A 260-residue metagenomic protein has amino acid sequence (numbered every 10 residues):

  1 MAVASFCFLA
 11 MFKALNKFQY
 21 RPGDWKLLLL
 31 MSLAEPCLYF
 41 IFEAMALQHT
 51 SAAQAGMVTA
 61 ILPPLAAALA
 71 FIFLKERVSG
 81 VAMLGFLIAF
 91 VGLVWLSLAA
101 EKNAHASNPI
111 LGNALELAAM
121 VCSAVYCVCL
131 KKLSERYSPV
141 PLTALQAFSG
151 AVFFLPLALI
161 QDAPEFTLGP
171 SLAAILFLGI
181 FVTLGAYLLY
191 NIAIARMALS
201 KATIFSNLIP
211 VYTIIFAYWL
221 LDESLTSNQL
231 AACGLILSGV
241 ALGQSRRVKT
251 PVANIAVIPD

Functional and structural regions predicted by a protein language model:
A4-F8, L29, L69, V78-A100 (+4 more regions): Hydrophobic transmembrane alpha-helices of multi-pass small-molecule transport proteins
S5-F8, A66-A68, I72, A104-Q161 (+3 more regions): Transmembrane alpha-helical segments that form core, pore/gating elements of small-molecule transporters/exporters
A10-Q19, E43, P63-L87, V211-A231: C-terminal transmembrane-helix exit sites in multi-pass transporters
M11, L29-H49, A68-L69, W95 (+4 more regions): Hydrophobic alpha-helical transmembrane segments of multi-pass membrane transport proteins, especially secondary
A14-N16, L74-K75, L96-E101, I160-D162 (+2 more regions): Short helix-capping/hinge motifs at transmembrane helix termini and TM-loop junctions
G23-S32, V78-F90, Y137-Q146: Cytoplasmic-side transmembrane-helix entry/capping segments in multi-pass membrane proteins
H49, K75-R77, R136, A193-R196 (+1 more regions): Helix-loop interface residues and adjacent transmembrane-helix termini in multi-pass membrane transporters, primarily
Q54-M57, G80-M83, P141-L145, K201-I204 (+1 more regions): Signature of the 12-TM Major Facilitator Superfamily
